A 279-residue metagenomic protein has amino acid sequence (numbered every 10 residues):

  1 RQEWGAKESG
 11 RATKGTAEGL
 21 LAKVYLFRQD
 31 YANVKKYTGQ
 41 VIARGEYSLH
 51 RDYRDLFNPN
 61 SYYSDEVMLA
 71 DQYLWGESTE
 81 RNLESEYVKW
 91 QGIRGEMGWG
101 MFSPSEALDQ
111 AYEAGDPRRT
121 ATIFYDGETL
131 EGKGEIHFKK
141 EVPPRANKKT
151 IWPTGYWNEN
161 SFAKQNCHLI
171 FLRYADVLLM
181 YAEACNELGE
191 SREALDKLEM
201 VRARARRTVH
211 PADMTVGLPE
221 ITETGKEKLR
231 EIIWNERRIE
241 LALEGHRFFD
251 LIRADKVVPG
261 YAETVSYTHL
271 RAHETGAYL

Functional and structural regions predicted by a protein language model:
R1-L83, A114-L279: Acidic/polar-rich alpha-helix caps and helix-coil junctions
K89-M101: Short, cationic low-complexity segments
